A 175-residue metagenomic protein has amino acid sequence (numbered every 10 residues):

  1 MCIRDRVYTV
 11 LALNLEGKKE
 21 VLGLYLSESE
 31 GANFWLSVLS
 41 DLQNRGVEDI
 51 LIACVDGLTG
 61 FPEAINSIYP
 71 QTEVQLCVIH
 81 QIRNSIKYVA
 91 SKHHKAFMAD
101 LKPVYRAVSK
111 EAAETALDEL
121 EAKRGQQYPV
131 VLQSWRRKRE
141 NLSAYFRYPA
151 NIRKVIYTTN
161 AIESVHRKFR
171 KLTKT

Functional and structural regions predicted by a protein language model:
M1-I3: Short, small-residue-biased leader/transition segments that mark boundaries at the very start of proteins
D5, E20, L36-S40, E63 (+6 more regions): Conserved phosphate-chemistry cores used by DNA topoisomerases
R6-K18, Y25-S27, V38-L39: Short conserved beta-strand segments at catalytic cores or DNA/RNA-binding microdomains of nucleic-acid binding
L24-G46: Active-site beta-loop-alpha junctions of metal-dependent nucleic acid enzymes, especially the RNase H-like/DDE
N33, T59-E63, Q133: Alpha-helical elements of the RecA-like P-loop NTPase motor core of helicases
I52-T59, A64-K102: Conserved beta-strand -> loop -> alpha-helix junction used to position metal-binding or nucleic-acid-contacting
R106-T175: Acidic/histidine-rich catalytic cores and adjacent linkers of DNA breakage/strand-transfer/modification proteins
